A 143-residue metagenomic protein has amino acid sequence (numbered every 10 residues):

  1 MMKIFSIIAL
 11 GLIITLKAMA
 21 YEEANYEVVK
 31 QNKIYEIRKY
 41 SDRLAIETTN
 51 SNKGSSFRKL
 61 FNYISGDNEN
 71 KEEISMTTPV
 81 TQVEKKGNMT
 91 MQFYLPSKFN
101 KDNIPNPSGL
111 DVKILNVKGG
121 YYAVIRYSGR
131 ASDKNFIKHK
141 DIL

Functional and structural regions predicted by a protein language model:
I4-I142: A solvent-exposed interaction/effector surface
